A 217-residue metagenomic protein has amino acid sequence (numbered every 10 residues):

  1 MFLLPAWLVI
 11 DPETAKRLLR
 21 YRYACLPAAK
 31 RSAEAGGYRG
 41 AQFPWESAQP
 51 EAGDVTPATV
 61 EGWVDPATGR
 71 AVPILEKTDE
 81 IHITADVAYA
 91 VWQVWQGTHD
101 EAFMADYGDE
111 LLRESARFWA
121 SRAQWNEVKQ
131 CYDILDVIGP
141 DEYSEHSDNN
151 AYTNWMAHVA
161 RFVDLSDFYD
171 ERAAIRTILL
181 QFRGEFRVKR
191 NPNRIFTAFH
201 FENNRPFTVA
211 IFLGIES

Functional and structural regions predicted by a protein language model:
M1-C25, D106, F162-S217: Active-site core of glycosidic bond-cleaving carbohydrate-active enzymes
M1-L4, A67-K77, W92-A102, P140-E142 (+1 more regions): Glycine- and acidic
W7-I10, T78-Y89, Y107-E110, N149-V159 (+1 more regions): Aromatic- and histidine-enriched alpha-helix N-cap/loop-to-helix transition segments that scaffold the rims
L8-V9, P50, V94, G139 (+1 more regions): Short, glycine-/Ser/Thr-/acidic-enriched flexible segments
E13-Y89, W95, A102-D106, S115 (+2 more regions): Helix-terminus loop motifs that line ligand-binding clefts
W45-S47, D136, F199-F201: Pocket-edge structural micro-motifs
E114, F118-R161: Acidic/histidine-rich catalytic neighborhood
